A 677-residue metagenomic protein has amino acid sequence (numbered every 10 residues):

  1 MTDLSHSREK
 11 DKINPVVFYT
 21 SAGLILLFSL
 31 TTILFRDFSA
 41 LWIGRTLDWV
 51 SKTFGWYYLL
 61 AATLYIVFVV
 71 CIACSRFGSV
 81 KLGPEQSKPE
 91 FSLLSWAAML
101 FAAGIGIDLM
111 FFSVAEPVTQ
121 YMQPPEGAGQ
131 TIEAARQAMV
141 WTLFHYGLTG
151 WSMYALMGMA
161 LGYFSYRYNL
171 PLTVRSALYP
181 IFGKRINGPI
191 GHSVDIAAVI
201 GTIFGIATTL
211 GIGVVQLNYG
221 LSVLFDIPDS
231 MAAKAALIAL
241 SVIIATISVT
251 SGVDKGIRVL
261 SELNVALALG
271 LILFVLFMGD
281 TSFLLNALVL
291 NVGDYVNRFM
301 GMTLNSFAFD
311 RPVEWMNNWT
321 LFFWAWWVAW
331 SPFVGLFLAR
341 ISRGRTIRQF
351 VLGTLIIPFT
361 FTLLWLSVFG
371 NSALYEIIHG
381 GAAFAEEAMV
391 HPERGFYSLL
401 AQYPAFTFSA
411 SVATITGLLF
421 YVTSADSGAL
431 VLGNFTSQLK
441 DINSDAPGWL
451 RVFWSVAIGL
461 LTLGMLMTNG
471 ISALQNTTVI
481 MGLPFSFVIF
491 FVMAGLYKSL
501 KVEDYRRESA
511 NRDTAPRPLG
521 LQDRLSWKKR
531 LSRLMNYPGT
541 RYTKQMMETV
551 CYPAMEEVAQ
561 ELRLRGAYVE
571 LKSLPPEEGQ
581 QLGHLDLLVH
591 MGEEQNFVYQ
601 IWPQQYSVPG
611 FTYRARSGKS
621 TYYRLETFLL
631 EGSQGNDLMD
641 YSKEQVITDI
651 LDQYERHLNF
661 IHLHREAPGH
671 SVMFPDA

Functional and structural regions predicted by a protein language model:
M1-A134, L273: N-terminal alpha-helical transmembrane segments of multi-pass membrane transport and channel/translocase proteins
M1-K12, P171-P189, G213-L237, A268-L271 (+3 more regions): Helix-loop-helix connectors at the membrane interface of multi-pass transporters/channels
T2-R8, L41-L47, C74-L93, V118-W141 (+4 more regions): Flexible loop linkers connecting adjacent transmembrane helices in multi-pass alpha-helical membrane transporters
D3-K10, F35-V50, V69-K88, A138-H145 (+8 more regions): Membrane-water interface regions at transmembrane-helix termini and the short interhelical loops of multi-pass membrane
R8-I33, I66-C71, I105-M110, H145-V215 (+3 more regions): Helix-loop-helix module between adjacent transmembrane segments
K10-I25, G183-H192, D229-T246, T250 (+4 more regions): Loop-to-transmembrane helix boundary motifs in multi-pass membrane proteins
T20, L47, S51-Y57, A61-L64 (+7 more regions): Membrane-interface loop-to-helix entry segments
F112-P124, V275-R298, F359-V390: Extracellular/periplasmic helix-exit of transmembrane alpha-helices
